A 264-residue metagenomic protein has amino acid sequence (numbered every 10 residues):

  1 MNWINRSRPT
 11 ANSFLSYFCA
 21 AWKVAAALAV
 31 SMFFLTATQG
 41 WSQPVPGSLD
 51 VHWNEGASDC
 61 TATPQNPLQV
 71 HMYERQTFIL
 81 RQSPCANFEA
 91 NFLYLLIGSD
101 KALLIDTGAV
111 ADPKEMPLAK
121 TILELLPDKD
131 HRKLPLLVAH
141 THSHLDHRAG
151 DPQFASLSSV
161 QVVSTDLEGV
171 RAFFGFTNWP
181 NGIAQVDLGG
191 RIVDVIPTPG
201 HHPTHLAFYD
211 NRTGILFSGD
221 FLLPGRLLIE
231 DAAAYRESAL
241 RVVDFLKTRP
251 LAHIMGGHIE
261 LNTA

Functional and structural regions predicted by a protein language model:
M1-A20: N-terminal secretory signal peptides that target proteins for export/translocation
K23-A37: Bacterial N-terminal signal peptides
G40-S42: Boundary at the C-terminal end of the N-terminal hydrophobic targeting segment
P44-C60: N-terminal pre-domain segments of enzymes
P67-P127, F208-D220: Conserved beta-strand hairpin/beta-sheet module of binuclear metal-dependent hydrolase folds, prominently
Q82-S83, T107-G108, T141-H144, T165-L167 (+2 more regions): Active-site-proximal beta-strand/loop segments in catalytic clefts of secreted hydrolases
A102, A109-A111, I192-P199, P203-A264: Metallo-beta-lactamase
V110-D194: Active-site HxH/HxHxD metal-binding segment of metal-dependent hydrolases
